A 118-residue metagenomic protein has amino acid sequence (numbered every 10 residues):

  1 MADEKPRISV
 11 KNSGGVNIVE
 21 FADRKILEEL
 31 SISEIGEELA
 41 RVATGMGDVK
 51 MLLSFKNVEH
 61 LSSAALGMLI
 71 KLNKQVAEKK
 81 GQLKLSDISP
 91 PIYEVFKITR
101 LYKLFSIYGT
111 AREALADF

Functional and structural regions predicted by a protein language model:
E4-E37, F55: STAS-typified acidic loop motif
R7-S9, R41-V42, K74: Short, flexible, glycine/charge-rich loop motifs used to bind or transfer phosphoryl groups or to couple energy/partner
V16, K50-L52, A64-L66, K71-R112: Amphipathic, Lys/Arg-enriched alpha-helical "gate/interface" segment within cytosolic domains that mediates
A22, E38-A64: Short, glycine-/small-residue-enriched flexible loop/hinge segments at domain edges that mediate gating
